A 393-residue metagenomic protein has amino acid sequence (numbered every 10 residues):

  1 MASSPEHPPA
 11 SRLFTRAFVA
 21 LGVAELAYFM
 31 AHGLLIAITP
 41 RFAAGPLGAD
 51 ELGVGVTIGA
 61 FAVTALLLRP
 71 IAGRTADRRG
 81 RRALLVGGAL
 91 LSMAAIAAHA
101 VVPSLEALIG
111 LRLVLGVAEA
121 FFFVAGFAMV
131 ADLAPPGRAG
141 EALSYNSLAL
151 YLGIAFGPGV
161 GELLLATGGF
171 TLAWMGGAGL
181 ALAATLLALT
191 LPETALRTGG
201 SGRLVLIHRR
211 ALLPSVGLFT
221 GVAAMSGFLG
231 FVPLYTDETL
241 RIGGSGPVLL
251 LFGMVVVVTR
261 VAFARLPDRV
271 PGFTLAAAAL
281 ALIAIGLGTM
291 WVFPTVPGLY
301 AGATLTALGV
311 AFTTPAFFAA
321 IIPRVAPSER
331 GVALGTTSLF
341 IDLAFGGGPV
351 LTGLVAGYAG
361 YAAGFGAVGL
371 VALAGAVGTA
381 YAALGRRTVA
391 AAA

Functional and structural regions predicted by a protein language model:
F14-G55, G217, M225-Y235, T239-R241: Helix-loop boundary and gating motifs at the non-cytosolic
G48, G80, V101-E106, P271 (+1 more regions): Helix-breaking motifs and short loop linkers at transmembrane-helix boundaries and internal kinks in secondary membrane
A62-P70, I154-A155, G253-V261, F345-G346: Residue-level signature of mid-helix packing/kink "hotspots" within the transmembrane helices of 12-pass Major
L67-P103: Conserved MFS/SLC helix-loop-helix module at the cytosolic interface between two early adjacent transmembrane helices
A83-A97, A178, T274-G288: Structural signature of the two symmetry-related core transmembrane helices
E106-V114, P297-L305: Paired small-residue
L111-L150: Cytoplasmic helix-loop-helix junction between adjacent transmembrane helices in 12-TM secondary transporters
A178-R197, G378-A383: C-terminal membrane-cytosol helix-exit motif in multi-pass small-molecule transporters
